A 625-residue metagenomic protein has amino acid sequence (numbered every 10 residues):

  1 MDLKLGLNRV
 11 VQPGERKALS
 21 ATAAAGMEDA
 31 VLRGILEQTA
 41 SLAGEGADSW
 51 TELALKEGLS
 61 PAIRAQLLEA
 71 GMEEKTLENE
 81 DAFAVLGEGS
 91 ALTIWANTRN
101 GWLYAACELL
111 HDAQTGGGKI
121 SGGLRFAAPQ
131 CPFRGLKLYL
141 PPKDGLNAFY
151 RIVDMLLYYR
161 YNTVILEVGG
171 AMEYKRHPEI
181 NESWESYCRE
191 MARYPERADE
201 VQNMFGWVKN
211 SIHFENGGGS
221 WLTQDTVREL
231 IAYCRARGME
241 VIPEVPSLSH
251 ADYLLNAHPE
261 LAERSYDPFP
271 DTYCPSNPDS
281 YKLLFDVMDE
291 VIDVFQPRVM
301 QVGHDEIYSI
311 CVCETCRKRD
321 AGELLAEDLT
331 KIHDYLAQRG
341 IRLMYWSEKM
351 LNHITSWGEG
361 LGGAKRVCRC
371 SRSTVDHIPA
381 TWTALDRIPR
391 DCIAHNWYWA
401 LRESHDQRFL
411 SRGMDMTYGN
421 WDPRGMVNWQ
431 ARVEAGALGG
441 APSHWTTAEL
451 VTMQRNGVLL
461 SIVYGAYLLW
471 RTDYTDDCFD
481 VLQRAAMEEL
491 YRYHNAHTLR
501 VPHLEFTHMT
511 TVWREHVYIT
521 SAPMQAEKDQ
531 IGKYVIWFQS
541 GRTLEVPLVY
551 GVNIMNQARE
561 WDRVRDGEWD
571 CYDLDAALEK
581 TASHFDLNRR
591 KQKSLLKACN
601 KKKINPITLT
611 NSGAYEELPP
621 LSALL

Functional and structural regions predicted by a protein language model:
M1-A127, Y345-N352, G360, R366-A380 (+3 more regions): Acidic, contiguous N-terminal accessory segments
S20, K75-E78, R134, E229-A232 (+5 more regions): Substrate-binding groove of N-acetylhexosamine-processing glycoside hydrolases
N79-A82, L86-R339, M344: Feature activates predominantly on carbohydrate-active enzymes
R99-N100, L110, L548-M555: A short, sequence-level motif marking secondary-structure junctions
K143-G145, L156, A171-K175, L248-D252 (+7 more regions): Flexible loop/turn segments at secondary-structure boundaries
E240-I242, H503-T507, V535-W537, L595 (+1 more regions): Residues within well-ordered beta-strands of beta-sheet-rich folds
T374, M524-V552: Extended low-complexity, serine/threonine- and proline-enriched intrinsically disordered segments
T498-V501, T511-R514, T520-P523, N553-N556 (+2 more regions): Beta-sandwich interaction modules
